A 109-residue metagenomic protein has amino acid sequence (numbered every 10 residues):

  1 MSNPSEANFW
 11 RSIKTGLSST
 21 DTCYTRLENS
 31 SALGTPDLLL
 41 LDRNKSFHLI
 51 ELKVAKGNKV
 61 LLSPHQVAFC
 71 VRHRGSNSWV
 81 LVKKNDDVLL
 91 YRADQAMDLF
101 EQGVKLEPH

Functional and structural regions predicted by a protein language model:
M1-N29, R43: Acidic-basic catalytic patches of nuclease active cores, encompassing PD-(D/E)XK and other metal-cofactor nuclease
G34: Beta-rich catalytic cores
L38-L40, S46-K56: Conserved catalytic cores of phosphodiester-cleaving nucleases, focusing on short active-site segments
R43-N44, A55, V82-D87: Short, flexible beta-strand-to-coil junctions
K56-H73: Mg2+/Mn2+-dependent nuclease catalytic core
H73-D98: Nucleic-acid nuclease catalytic cores
A96-H109: Helix-rich interaction surfaces within compact, conserved domain-sized segments that mediate assembly or partner
